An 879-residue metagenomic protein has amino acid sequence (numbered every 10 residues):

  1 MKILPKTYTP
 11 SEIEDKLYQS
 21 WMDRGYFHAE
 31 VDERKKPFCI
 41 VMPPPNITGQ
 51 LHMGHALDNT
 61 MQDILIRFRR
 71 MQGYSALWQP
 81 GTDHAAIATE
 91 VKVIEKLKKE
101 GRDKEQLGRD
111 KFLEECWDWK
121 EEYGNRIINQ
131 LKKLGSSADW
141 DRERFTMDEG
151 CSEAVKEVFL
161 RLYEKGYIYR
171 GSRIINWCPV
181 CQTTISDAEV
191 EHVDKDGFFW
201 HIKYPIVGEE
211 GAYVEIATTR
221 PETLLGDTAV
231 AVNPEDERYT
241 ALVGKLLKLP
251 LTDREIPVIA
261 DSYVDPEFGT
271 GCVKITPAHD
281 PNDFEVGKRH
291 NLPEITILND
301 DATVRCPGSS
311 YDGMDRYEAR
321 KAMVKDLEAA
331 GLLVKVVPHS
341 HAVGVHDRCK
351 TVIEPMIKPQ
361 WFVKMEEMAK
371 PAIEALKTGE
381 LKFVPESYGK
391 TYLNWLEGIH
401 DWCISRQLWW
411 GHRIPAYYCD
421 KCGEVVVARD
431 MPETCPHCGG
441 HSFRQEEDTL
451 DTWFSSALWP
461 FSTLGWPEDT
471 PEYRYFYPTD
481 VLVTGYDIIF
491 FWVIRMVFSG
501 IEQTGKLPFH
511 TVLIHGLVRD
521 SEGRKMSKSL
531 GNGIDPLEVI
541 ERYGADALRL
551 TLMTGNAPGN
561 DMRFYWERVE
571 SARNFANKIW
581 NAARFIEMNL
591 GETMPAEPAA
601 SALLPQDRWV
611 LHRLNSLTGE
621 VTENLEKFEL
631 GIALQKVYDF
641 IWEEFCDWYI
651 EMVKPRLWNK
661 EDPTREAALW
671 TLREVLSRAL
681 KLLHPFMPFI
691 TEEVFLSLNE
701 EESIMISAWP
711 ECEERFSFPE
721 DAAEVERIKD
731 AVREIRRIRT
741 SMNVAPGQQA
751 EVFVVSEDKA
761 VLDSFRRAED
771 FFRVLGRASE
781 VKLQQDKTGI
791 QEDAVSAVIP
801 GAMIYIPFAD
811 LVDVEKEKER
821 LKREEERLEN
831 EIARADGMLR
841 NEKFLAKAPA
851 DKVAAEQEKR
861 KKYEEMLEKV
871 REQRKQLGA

Functional and structural regions predicted by a protein language model:
M1-M53, A76, V334, D347 (+1 more regions): Non-catalytic terminal extensions that flank enzyme cores
K2, T7, S20-R24, I94-Y213 (+10 more regions): Residue patterns forming the tRNA-binding/recognition surfaces of aminoacyl-tRNA synthetases and related DALR
E30-V93, T146, V155, I216-T218 (+6 more regions): N-terminal catalytic cores of NTP/NDP-binding nucleotidyl/phosphoryl-transfer enzymes
E33-K35, P43-P44, L77-E90, E143-C151 (+3 more regions): Short, solvent-exposed turn/loop segments enriched in Gly/Ser/Thr/Pro and often Arg
H55-L57, P281-V286, R495-Q503, V637: Alpha-helical support elements that line or immediately flank enzyme active sites and cofactor-binding pockets
A56-I64, V214-P250, V273-D280, H290-I297 (+3 more regions): Extended active-site and interfacial segments that coordinate phosphate-rich ligands in large catalytic machineries
R67-S75, K96-R109, N129, K133-A138 (+19 more regions): Secondary-structure transition/capping motifs at alpha-helix termini and the adjoining loop/turn into the next element
H201, N394-F454, L458, E502-A545 (+2 more regions): Feature 926 captures the class I aminoacyl-tRNA synthetase adenylation module centered on the KMSKS loop
